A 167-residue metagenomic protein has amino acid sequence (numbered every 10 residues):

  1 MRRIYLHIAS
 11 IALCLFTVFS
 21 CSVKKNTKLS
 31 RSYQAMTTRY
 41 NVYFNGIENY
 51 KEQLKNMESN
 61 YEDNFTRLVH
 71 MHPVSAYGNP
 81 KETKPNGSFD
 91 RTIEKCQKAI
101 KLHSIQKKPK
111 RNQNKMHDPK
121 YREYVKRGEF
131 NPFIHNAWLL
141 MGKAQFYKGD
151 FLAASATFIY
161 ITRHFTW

Functional and structural regions predicted by a protein language model:
M1-A9: Bacterial N-terminal signal peptides that target proteins for export
R2-R3, L15, C21-W167: Acidic, polar-rich low-complexity tracts and alpha-helical solenoid repeat scaffolds
A9-T17: Hydrophobic alpha-helical targeting segments used for export or membrane insertion
